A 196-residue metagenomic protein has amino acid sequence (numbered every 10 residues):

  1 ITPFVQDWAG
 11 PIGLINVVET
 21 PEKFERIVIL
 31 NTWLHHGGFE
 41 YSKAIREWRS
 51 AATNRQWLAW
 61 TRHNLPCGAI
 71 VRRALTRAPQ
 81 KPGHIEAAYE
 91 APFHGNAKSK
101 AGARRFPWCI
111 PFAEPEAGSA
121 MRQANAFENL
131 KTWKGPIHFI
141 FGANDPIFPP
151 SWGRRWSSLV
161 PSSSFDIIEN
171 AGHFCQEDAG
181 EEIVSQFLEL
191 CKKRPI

Functional and structural regions predicted by a protein language model:
T2-F4, W8-S163, I167, Q176 (+1 more regions): Flexible "cap/lid" subdomain of the alpha/beta-hydrolase fold that forms the substrate-access gate
A171-V184: Catalytic histidine-centered segment of alpha/beta-hydrolase-like enzymes
I183, F187, C191: Hydrophobic "lid"/C-terminal helical patch of Rossmann-like NAD(P)-dependent dehydrogenase/epimerase domains
